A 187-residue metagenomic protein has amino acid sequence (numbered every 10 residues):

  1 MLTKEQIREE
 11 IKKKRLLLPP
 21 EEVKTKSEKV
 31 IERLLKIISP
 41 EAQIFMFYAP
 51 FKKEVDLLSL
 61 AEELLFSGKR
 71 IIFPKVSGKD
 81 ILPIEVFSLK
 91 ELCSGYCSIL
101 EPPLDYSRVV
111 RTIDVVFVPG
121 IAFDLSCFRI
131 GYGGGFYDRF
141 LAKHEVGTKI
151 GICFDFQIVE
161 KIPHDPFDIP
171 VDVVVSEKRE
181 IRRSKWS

Functional and structural regions predicted by a protein language model:
M1-R111: N-terminal active-site beta-alpha-beta segment that forms phosphate/nucleotide-binding and substrate-recognition loops
L82-S187: Conserved phosphate- and dinucleotide-binding cores of soluble alpha/beta proteins, encompassing both enzyme active
